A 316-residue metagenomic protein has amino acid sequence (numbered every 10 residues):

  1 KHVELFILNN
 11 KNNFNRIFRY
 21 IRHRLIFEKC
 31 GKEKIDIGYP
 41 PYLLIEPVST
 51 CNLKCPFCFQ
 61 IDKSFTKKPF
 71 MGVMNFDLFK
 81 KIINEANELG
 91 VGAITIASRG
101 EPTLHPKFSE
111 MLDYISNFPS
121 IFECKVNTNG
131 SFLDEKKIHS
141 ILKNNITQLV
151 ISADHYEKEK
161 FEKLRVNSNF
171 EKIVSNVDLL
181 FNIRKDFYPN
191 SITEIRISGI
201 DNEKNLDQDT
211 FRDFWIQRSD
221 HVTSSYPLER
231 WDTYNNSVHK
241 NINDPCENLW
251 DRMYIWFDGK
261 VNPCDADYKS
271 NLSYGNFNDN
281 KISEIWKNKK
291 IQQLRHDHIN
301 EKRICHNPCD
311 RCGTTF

Functional and structural regions predicted by a protein language model:
H2-Q148, E159, K163, E171 (+1 more regions): Conserved alpha-helical substructure of the radical SAM core
P47, C51-N52, N75, E101 (+7 more regions): Generic structural signal for small/hydrophobic residues in well-ordered secondary structure, especially within
C51, C55-C58, C246, C264 (+1 more regions): Short cysteine clusters
A86, N243-E247: Short loop/turn motifs at secondary-structure junctions and domain boundaries
H105-N236: Conserved AdoMet/S-adenosylmethionine-binding subsite of the radical SAM
N182-E194, D213-H239, K260-V261, D265-F316: C-terminal accessory region of radical SAM enzymes
L249-D251: Short loop/turn microsegments at loop-to-beta-strand junctions
I255-W256: Short, acidic, Ser/Thr-enriched surface-loop or helix-capping motifs
